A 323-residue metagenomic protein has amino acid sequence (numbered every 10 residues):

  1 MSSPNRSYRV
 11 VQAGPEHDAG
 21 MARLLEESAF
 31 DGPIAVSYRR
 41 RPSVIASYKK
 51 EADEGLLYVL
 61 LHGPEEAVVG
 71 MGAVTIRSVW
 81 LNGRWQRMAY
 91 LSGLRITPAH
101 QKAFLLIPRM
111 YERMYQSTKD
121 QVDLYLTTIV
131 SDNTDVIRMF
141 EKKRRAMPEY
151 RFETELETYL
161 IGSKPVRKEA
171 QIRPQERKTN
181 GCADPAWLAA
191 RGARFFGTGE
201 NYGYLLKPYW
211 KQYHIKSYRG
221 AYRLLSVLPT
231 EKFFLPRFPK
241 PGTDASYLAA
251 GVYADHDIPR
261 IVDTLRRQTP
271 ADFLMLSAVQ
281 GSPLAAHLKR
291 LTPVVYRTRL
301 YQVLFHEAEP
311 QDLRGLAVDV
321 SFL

Functional and structural regions predicted by a protein language model:
M1, L160-R167, Y204, Q280-Y296: C-terminal intrinsically disordered extensions
S3, A13-V79, D120-L124, T134-S246: Amide-forming acyltransferase catalytic core, primarily the GNAT-like/NAT-type and related acyltransferase folds
R6-R9: Extreme N-terminal starter segment of soluble prokaryotic enzymes
V11, S131, Y301: Aromatic/pi-system hotspot detector in well-structured domains
G63-A67, W80-Q86, D312-G315: Short, solvent-exposed loop/turn segments that connect beta-strands within catalytic domains and beta-strand-rich
R84-P148, H214-R290: Acyl-donor binding region in acyl/amide transferases
A103-F104, A170, L313-A317: Short, charged, solvent-exposed linker or helix-capping segments at domain edges/interfaces that act as flexible hinges
M275-L323: C-terminal functional modules
